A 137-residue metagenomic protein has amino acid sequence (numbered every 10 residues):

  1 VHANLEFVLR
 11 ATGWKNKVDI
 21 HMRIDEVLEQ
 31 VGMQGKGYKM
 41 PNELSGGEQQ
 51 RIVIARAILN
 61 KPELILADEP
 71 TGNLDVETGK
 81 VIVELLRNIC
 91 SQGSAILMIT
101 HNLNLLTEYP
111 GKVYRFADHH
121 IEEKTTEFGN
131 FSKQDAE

Functional and structural regions predicted by a protein language model:
H2, G37-M40: Signature (C-motif/LSGGQ) region and adjacent switch/coupling loops of ABC-type ATPase nucleotide-binding domains
H2-R10, H21, D25: Short helical segment in ABC ATPase nucleotide-binding domains corresponding to the A-loop/adjacent helical element
M40-L44, E48: Conserved ABC ATPase signature
I54: Hydrophobic anchor residue at the start of the ABC signature
L59-E63: A short, proline-enriched helix->beta-strand linker immediately N-terminal to the Walker B motif in ABC-type P-loop
I65-D68: Catalytic Walker B motif of ABC-type/P-loop ATPase nucleotide-binding domains
V76-T78: Helix N-cap at the start of a conserved alpha-helix in ABC-type nucleotide-binding domains
